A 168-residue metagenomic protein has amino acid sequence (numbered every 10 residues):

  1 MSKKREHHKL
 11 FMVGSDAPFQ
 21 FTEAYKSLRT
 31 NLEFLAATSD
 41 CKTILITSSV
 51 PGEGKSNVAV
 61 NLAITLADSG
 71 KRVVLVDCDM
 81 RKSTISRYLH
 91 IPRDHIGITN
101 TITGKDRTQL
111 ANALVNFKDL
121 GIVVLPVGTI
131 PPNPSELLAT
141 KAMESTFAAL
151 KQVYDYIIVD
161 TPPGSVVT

Functional and structural regions predicted by a protein language model:
M1-T168: P-loop NTP-binding module
